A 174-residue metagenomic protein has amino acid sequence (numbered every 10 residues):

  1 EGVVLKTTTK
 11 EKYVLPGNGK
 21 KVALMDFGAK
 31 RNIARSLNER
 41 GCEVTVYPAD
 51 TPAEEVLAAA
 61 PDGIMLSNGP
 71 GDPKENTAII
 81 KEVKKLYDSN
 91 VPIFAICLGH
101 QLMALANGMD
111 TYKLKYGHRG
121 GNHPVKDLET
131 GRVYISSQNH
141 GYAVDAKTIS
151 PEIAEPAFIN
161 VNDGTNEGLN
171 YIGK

Functional and structural regions predicted by a protein language model:
E1-A59, P73: RNA-binding accessory domains that recognize and position tRNA/RNA substrates
G17-N18, A60, S89, R132 (+1 more regions): Residue-level preference for short coil/turn positions at secondary-structure junctions
K21-D26, S136-S137, K174: Active-site-proximal beta-strand elements of phosphoester/diester hydrolases
M25, Y47, L114, I159 (+1 more regions): Hydrophobic residues at beta-strand termini and immediately following loops that shape nucleotide-binding pockets
A29-K30, G71, G141, V161: Short, glycine-/Ser/Thr-/acidic-enriched flexible segments
G63, N68-A146: Cysteine-nucleophile active-site neighborhood
R132-G173: Catalytic beta-strand/loop cores that center a nucleophilic Ser/Cys/Thr and support acyl-enzyme chemistry
